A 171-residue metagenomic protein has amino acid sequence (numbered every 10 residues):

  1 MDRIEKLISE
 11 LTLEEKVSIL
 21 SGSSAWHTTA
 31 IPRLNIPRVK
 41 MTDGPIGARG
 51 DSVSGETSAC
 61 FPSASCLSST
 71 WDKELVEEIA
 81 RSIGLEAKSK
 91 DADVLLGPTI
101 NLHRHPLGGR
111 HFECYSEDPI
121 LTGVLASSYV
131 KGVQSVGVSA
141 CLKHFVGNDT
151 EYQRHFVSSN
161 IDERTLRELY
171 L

Functional and structural regions predicted by a protein language model:
M1-L171: Glycoside hydrolase catalytic-domain context in secreted enzymes
